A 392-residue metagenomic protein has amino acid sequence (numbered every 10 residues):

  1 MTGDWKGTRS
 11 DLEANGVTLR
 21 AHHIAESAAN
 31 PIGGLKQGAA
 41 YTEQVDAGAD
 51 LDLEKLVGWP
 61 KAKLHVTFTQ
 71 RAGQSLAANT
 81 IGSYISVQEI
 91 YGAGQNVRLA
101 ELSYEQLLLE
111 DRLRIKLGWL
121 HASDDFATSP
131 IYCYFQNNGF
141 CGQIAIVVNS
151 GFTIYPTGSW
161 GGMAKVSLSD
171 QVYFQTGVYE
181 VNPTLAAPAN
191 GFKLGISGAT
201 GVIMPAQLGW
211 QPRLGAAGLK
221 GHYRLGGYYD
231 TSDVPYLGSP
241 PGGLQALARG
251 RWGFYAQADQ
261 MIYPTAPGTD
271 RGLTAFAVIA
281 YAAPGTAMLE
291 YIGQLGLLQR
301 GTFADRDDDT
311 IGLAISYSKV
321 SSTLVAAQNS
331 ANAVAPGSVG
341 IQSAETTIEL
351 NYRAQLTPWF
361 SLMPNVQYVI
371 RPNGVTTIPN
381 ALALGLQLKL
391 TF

Functional and structural regions predicted by a protein language model:
G3-L19, D52-L64, L109-R112, Q171 (+4 more regions): Short loop/turn motifs that connect adjacent beta-strands in outer-membrane beta-barrel proteins
L12, A25, L51-K55, Q106-L108 (+8 more regions): Residue-level signature of outer-membrane beta-barrel architecture
A25-A29, F68-Q74, W119-S123, V178-N182 (+7 more regions): Transmembrane beta-strands of outer-membrane beta-barrel pores
G38-P183, A287-Q294, G301-A327: Outer membrane beta-barrel
A47, L102, G162, A206-L208 (+6 more regions): Membrane-embedded beta-strands of outer-membrane beta-barrel proteins, especially the hydrophobic/small aromatic
A145-T265, D270-A283, Q299: Signature for the C-terminal beta-barrel architecture of outer-membrane proteins
Q207-G209, G226-A248, W252, P264 (+1 more regions): Outer membrane beta-barrel transmembrane domains
N380-F392: Outer-membrane beta-barrel "beta-signal"
